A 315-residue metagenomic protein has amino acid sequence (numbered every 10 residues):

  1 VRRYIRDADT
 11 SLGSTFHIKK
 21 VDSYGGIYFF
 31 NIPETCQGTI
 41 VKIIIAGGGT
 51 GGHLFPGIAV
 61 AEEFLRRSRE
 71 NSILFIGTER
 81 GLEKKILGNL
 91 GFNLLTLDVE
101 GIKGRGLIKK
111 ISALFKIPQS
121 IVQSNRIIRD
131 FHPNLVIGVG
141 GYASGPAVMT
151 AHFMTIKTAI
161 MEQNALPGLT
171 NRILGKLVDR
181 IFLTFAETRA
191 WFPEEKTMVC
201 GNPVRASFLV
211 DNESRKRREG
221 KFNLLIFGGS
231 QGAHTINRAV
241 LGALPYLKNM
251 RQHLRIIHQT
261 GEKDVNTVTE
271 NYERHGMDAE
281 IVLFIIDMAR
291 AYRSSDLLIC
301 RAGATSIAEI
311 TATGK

Functional and structural regions predicted by a protein language model:
T10-F30, T35: N-terminal amphipathic/hydrophobic targeting modules at extreme N-termini, encompassing cleavable Sec/SRP-type signal
Y24, N93, H152-E213: Active-site-proximal region of nucleotide-activated glycan assembly enzymes, centered on histidine/acidic-rich loops
I43-G48, E70-K116, E262-D264: Conserved nucleotide-sugar phosphate-binding/catalytic loop shared by glycosyltransferases and other
G81, I86, L90, S214-L298: Donor-nucleotide binding loops and adjacent catalytic segments primarily of GT-B fold Leloir glycosyltransferases
G81-K85, L135-M154: An aromatic- and histidine-rich active-site surface loop
G106-L135: An amphipathic, basic-hydrophobic alpha-helix
P133-L135, M277, R293-A308: Acidic donor-binding loop of glycosyltransferase active sites
M154, R293-S295, E309-K315: Conserved donor-binding/catalytic loop of nucleotide-activated donor transferases
